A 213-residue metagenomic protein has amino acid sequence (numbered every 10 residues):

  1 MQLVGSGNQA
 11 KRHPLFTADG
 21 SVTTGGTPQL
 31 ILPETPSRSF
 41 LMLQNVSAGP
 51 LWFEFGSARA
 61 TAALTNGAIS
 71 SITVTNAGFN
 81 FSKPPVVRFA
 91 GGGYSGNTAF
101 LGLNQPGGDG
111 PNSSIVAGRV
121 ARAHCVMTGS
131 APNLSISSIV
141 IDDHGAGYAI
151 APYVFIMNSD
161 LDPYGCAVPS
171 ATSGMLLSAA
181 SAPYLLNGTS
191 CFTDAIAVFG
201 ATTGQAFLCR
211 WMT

Functional and structural regions predicted by a protein language model:
M1-P28, F199-T213: C-terminal interaction-tip segments
D19, G25-G56, R210: Beta-rich globular "head" domains
G25, N80, G147, S178-Y184: Glycine-centered tight-turn and secondary-structure capping sites
L30-P33, T172-T193: Beta-sandwich interaction modules
T35-R38, N45-P50, F79-S82, Y148-A149 (+1 more regions): Short proline/glycine-enriched turn/loop motifs at strand-loop junctions of beta-rich domains
S39-L41, G188-Q205: Noncatalytic modules at the cell exterior or secretory-pathway interfaces, chiefly beta-strand-rich lectin/adhesion
L43-P50, F55-G56, M157-L161, V198-T203 (+1 more regions): Short, flexible beta-strand-to-coil junctions
S57-S173: Conserved, function-critical positions that sit in or immediately flank catalytic and ligand-binding motifs
